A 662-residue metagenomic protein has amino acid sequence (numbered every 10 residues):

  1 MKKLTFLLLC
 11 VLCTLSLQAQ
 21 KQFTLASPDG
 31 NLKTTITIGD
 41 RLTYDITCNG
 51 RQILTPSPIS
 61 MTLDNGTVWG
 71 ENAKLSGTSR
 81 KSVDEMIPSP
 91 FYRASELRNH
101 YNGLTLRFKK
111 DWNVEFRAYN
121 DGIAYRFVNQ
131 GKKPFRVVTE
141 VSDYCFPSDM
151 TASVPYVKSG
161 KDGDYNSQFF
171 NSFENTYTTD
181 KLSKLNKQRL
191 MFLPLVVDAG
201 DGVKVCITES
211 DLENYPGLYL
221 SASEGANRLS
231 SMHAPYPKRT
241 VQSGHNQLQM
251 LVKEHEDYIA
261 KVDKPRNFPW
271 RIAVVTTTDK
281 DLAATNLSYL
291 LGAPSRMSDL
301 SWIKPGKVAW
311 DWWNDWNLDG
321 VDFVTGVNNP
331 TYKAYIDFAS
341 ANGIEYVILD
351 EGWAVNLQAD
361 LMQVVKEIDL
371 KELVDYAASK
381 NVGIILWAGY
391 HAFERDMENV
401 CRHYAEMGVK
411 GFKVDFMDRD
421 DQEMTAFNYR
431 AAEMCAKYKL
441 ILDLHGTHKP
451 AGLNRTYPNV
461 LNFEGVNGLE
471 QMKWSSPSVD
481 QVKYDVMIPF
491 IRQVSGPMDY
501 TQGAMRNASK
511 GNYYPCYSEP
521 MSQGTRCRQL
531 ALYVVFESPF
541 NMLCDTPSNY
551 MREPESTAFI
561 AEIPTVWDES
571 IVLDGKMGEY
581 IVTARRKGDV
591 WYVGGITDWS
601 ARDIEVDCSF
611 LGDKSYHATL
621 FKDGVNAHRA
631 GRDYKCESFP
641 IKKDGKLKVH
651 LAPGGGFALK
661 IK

Functional and structural regions predicted by a protein language model:
M1-Q22: Bacterial Sec-dependent N-terminal signal peptides
K21-L290: N-terminal accessory beta-strand-rich subdomains and adjacent acidic, glycine-rich linkers that precede catalytic cores
I259-F338, N342: An acidic-aromatic substrate-binding cleft motif
A339, D415, L442, V535 (+1 more regions): Conserved, mostly hydrophobic/aromatic
D350-T525: Aromatic- and carboxylate-enriched substrate-binding clefts and catalytic-loop regions of carbohydrate-active enzymes
D545-Y592, H628-R632: Glycan-recognition and catalytic regions of carbohydrate-active enzymes
M577-H617, F657-A658: Carbohydrate-binding surface patches
S638-K662: C-terminal beta-strand-rich structural cap/linker in extracellular carbohydrate-active enzymes
